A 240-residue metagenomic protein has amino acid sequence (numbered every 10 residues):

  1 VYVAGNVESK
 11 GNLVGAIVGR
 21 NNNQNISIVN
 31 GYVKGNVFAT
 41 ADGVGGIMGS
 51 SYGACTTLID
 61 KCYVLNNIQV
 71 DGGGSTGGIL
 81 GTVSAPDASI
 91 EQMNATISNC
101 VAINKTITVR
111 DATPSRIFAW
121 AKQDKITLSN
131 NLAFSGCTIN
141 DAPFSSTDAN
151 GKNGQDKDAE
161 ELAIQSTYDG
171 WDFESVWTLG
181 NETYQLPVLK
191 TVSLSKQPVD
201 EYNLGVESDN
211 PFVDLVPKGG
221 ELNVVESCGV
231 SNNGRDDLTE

Functional and structural regions predicted by a protein language model:
V1-T239: Predominantly extracellular beta-rich ligand-binding scaffolds that present long acidic/polar faces for carbohydrate
